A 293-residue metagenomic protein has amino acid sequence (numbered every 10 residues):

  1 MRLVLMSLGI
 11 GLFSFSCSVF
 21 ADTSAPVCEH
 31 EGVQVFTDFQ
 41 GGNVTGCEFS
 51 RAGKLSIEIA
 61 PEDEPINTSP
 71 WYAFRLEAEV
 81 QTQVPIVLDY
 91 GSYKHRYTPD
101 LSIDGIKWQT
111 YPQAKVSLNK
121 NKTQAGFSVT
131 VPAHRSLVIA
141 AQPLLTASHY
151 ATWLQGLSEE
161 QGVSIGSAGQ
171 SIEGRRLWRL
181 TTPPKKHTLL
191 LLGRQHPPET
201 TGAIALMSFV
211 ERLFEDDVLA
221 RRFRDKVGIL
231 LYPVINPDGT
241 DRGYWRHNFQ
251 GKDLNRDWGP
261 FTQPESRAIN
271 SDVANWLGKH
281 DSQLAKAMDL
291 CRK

Functional and structural regions predicted by a protein language model:
M1-L8, F20-L137, R246, D253-K293: C-terminal accessory segments enriched in acidic
H95, T146, D238-G239: Short, acidic Gly/Pro/Ser/Thr-rich loop/turn segments
P99, A151-W153, R242-H247: Short acidic, glycine/serine/threonine-rich loops at helix termini
L118-G169, P183: Extended acidic/polar, glycine-enriched regions that form or flank non-catalytic beta-rich accessory modules
G162-W178, P184-K293: Active-site/substrate-binding loop(s) of hydrolase catalytic cores
